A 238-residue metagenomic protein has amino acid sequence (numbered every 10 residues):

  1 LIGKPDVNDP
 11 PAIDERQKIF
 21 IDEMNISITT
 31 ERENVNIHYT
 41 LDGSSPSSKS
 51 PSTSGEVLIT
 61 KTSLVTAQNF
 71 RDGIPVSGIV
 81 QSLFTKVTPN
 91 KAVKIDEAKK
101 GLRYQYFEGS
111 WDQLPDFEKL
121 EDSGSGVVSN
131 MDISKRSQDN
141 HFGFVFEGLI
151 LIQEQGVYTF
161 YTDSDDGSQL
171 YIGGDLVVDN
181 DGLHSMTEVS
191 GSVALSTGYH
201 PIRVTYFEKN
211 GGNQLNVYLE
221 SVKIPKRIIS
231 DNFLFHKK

Functional and structural regions predicted by a protein language model:
L1-L102, W111-P115, G124-V145, Y171-G173 (+4 more regions): Short, compositionally stereotyped local motifs that mark structural "simplifiers"
I28-T30, I150-I152, G156-L170, I202: Aromatic-lined ligand-binding clefts that engage carbohydrates, nucleic acids, or primary amines
R32, L195-Y199, E208-N210: A generic beta-sheet turn/junction motif
T66-F70, Y161, R203-T205: Extracellular recognition modules
N69-G73, D166, Y206-E208: Surface-exposed loop/turn motifs at beta-strand-loop junctions within extracellular Ig-like and Fibronectin type III
R136, N140, F146-Y158, S192-Y199: Extracellular and analogous surface-interaction loops
L176-Y199, R203, Q214: Beta-strand-rich ligand-recognition modules
R203-G212, L219: Short beta-strand-plus-loop segments that form exposed binding edges in beta-rich domains
